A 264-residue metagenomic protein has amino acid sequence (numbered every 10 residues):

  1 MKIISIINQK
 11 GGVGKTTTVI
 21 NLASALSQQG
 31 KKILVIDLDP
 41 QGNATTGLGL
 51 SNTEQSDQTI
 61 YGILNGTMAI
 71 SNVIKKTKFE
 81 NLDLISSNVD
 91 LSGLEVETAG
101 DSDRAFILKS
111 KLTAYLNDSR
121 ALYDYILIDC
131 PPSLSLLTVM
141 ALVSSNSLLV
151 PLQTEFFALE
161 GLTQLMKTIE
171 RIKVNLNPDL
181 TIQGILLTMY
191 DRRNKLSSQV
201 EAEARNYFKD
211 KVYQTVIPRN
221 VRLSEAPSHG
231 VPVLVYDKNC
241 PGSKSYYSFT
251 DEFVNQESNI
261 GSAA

Functional and structural regions predicted by a protein language model:
M1-A264: P-loop NTP-binding core
